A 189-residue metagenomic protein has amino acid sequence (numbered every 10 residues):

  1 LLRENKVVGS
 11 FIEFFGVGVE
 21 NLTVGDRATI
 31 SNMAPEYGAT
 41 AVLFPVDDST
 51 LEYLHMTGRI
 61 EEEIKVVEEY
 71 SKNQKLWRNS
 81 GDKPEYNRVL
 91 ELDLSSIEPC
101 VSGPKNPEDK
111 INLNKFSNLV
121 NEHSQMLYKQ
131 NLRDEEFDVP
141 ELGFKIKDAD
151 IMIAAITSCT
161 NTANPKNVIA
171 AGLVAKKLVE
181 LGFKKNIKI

Functional and structural regions predicted by a protein language model:
L1-I189: Fe-S-dependent hydro-lyases/dehydratases of central metabolism
